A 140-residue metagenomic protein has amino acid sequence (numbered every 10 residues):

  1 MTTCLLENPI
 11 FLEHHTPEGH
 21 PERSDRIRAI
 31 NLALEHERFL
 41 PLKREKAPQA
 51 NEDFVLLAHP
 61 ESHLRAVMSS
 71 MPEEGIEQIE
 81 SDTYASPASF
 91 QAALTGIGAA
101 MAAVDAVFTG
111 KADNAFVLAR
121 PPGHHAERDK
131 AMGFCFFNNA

Functional and structural regions predicted by a protein language model:
M1-N139: HDAC/HDAC-like amidohydrolase catalytic core signature
